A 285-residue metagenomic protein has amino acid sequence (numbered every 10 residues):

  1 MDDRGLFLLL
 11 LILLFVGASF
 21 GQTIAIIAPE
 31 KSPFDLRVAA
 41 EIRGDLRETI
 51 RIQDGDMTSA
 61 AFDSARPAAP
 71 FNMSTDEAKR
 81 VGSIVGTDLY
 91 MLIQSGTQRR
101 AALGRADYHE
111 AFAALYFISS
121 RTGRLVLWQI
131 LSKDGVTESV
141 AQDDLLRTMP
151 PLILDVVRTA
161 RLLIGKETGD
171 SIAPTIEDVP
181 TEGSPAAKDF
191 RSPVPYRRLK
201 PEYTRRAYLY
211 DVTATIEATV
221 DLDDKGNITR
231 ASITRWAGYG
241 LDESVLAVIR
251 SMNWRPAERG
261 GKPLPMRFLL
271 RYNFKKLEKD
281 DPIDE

Functional and structural regions predicted by a protein language model:
Q22-A25, P33-A40, D45, I84 (+2 more regions): C-terminal/domain-edge helix-coil "capping" segments
T23-A28, R43-N72, E182: Short beta-strand->alpha-helix linker/helix-N-cap micro-motif that forms a surface specificity/interaction loop
Q53-A102, Y108: Short, solvent-exposed, polar/charged sequence segments at loop or secondary-structure edges
L92-V136: Amphipathic beta-strand/beta-sheet edge segments enriched in Tyr/Trp
G165-P174, Y210-D224, G260-D284: A beta-hairpin/wing motif
G165-Y208, A247-I249, E278-D280, D284: Acidic, low-complexity proline/glycine/alanine-rich linker and hinge segments
V212, N227-E258: A short, well-structured alpha-helical segment
